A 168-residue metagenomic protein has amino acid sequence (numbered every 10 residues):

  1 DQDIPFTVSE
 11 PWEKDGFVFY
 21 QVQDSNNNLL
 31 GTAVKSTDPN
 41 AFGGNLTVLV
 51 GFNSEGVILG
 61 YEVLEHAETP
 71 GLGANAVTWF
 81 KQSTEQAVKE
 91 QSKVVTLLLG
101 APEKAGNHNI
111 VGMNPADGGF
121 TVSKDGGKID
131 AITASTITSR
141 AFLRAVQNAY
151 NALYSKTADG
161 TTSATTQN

Functional and structural regions predicted by a protein language model:
D1-N168: Flexible, solvent-exposed loop/hinge segments and secondary-structure transition points
